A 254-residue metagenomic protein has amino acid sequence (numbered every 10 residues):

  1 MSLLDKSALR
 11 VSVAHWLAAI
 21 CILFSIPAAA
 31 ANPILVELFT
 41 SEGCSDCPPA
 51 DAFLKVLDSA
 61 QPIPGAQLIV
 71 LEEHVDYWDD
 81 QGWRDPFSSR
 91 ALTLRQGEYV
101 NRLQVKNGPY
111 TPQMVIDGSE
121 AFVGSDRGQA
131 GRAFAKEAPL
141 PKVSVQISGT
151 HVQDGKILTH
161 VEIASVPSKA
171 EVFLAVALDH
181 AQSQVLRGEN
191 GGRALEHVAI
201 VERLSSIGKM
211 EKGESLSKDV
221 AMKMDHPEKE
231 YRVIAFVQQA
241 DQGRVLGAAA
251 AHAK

Functional and structural regions predicted by a protein language model:
M1-V11: N-terminal secretory signal peptides that target proteins for export/translocation
S12-S25: Bacterial N-terminal signal peptides
A19, P33, S119: Generic anion/oxyanion-binding catalytic loop in active/binding sites
A28-Q104, G108: Active-site-proximal cofactor/substrate-binding loop regions of enzyme domains
E73-D76, D117, A177: Short loop/turn motifs enriched for small/polar and acidic residues
R84-T111, S119-K254: Short, conserved sequence motifs used for protein processing/export or organelle targeting and for catalysis
